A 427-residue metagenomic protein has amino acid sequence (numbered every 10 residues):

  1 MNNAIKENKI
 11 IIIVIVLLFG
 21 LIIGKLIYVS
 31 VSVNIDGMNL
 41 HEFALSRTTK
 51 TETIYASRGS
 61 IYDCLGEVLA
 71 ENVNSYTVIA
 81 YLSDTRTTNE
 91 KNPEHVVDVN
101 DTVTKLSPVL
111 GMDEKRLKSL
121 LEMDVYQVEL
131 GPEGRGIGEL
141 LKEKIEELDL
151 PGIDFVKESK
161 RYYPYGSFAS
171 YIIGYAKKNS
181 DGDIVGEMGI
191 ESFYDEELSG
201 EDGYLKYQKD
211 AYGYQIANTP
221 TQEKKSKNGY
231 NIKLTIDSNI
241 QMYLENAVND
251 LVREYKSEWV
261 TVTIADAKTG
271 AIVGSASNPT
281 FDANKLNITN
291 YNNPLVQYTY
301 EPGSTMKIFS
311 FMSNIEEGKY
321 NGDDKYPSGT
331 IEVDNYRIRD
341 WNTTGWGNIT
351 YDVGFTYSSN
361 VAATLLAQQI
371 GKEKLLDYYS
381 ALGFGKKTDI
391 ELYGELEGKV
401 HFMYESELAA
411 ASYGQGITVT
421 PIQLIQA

Functional and structural regions predicted by a protein language model:
M1-N284, L376-G383: Periplasmic/cell-envelope proteins involved in peptidoglycan metabolism and beta-lactam response
V68-A70, Y76, D210-T221, V260-G303 (+1 more regions): Beta-lactam-recognizing serine transpeptidase/beta-lactamase-like catalytic domain environment
D98-V99, I137-L140, M306, W346 (+1 more regions): Residue-level preference for nonpolar/small residues embedded in alpha-helices
